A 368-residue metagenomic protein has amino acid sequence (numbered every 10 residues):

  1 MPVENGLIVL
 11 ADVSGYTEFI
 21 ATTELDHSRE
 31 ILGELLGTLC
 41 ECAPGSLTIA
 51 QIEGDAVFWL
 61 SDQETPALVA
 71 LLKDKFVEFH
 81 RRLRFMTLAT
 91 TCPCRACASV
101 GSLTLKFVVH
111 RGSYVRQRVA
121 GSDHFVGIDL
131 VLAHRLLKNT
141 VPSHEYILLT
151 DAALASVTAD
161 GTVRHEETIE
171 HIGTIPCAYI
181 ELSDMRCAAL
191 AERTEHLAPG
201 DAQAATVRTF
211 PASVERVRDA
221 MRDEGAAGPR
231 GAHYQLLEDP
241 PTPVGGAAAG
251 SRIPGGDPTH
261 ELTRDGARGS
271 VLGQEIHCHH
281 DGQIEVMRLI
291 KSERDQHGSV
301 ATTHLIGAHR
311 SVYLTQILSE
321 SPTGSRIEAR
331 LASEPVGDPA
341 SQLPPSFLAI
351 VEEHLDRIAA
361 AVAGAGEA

Functional and structural regions predicted by a protein language model:
M1-L71: Catalytic NTP-binding/metal-coordinating core of nucleotidyl cyclase/transferase enzymes
V13, W59-Q63, V207-V214, S333-P335: Short beta-strand-to-loop capping motifs
E64-H171: Catalytic beta-strand-to-alpha-helix segment of the class III nucleotidyl cyclase homology domain
P142-E145, L149-D219, I253, H280 (+1 more regions): Intrinsically disordered, glycine/charged-rich C-terminal tails and inter-domain linkers that flank nucleotidyl cyclase
T194-R268: Hydrophobic ligand-binding cavity/cleft-lining segments
V217-M221, A227, P243, I276 (+4 more regions): Hydrophobic pocket/interface hotspot
L272-D281, V300-G307: Short beta-strand segments that buttress and anchor functional surface loops
T303-A360, G364-A368: Beta-strand/loop substructures that line and gate deep hydrophobic ligand-binding cavities in soluble
